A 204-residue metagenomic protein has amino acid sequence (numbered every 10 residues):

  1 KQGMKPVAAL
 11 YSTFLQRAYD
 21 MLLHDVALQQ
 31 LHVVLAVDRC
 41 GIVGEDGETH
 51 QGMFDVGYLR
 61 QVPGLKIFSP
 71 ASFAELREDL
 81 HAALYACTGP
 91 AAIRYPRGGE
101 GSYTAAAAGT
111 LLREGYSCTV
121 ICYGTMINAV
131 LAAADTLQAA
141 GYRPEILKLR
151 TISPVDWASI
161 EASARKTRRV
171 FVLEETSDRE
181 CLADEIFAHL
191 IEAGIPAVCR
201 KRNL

Functional and structural regions predicted by a protein language model:
K1-A36, M53-F54, A158: Thiamine diphosphate
Q2-M4, Q30-V34, D38-Y85: Conserved thiamine diphosphate
V7-L10, K66-S69, E145-K148, V172: Short catalytic-loop micro-motif centered on adjacent basic/acidic residues
T13-Q16, P70-R77, D178-E180: Active-site glycine- and acidic-residue-rich loops that bind and position anionic ligands or nucleotide-like cofactors
L15, L28-Q30, V34, I42-Q51 (+1 more regions): Thiamine diphosphate
D20, H24, E78-H81, D135 (+1 more regions): Solvent-exposed alpha-helical segments within well-ordered globular domains of core cellular machineries
L23-D25, V56-G57, L80-A83, A108-L111: A generic local secondary-structure boundary/capping motif
